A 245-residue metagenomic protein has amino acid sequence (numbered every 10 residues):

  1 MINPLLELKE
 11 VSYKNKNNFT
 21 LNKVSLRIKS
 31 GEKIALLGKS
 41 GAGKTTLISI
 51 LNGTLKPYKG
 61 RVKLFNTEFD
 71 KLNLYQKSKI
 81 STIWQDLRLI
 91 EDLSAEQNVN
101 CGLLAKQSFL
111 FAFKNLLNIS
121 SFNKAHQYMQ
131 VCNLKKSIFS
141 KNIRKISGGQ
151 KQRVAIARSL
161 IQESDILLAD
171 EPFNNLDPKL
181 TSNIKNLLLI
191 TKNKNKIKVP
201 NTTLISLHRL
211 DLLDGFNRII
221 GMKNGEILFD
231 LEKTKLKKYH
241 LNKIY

Functional and structural regions predicted by a protein language model:
L37-K39: The feature captures the beta-strand-to-loop junction immediately N-terminal to the Walker
N52: Helix-to-loop junction immediately C-terminal to a conserved catalytic motif
E68-W84, N118, K238: ABC ATPase NBD coupling module
N142-I146, Q150: Conserved ABC ATPase signature
I156: Hydrophobic anchor residue at the start of the ABC signature
L167-E171: Catalytic Walker B motif of ABC-type/P-loop ATPase nucleotide-binding domains
P178-L180: Helix N-cap at the start of a conserved alpha-helix in ABC-type nucleotide-binding domains
